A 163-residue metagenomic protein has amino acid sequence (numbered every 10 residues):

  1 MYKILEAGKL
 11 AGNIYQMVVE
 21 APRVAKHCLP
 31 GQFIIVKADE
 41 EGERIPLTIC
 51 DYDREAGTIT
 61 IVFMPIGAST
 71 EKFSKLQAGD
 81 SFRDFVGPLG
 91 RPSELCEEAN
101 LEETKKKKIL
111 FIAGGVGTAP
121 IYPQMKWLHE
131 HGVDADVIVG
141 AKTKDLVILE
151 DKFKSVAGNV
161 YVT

Functional and structural regions predicted by a protein language model:
M1-D80: Ferredoxin-reductase
E71-T163: FNR/FR-type flavoprotein reductase catalytic core
